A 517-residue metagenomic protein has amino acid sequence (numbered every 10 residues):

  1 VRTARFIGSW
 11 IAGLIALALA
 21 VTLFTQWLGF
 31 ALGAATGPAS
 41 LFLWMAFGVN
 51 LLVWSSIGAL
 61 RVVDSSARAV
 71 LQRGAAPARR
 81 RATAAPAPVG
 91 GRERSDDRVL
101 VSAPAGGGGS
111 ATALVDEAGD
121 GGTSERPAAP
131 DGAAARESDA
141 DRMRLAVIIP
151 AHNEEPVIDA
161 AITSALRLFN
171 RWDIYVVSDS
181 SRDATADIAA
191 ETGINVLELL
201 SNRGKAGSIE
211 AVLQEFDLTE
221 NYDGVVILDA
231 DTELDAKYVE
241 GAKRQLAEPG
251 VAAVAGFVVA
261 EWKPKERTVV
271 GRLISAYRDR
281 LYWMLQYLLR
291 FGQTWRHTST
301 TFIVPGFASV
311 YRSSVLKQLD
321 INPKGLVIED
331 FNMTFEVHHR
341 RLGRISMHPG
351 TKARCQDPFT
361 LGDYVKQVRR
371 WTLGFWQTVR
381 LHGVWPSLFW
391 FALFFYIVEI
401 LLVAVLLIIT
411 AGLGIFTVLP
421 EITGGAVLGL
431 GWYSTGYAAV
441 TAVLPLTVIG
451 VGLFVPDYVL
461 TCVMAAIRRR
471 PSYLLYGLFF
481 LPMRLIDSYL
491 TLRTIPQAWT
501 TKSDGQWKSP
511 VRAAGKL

Functional and structural regions predicted by a protein language model:
V1-L17, F47-G106, T112-D141, V384-F395 (+1 more regions): Juxtamembrane C-terminal module of membrane proteins
V157-A160, D183-E191, K237: Acidic helix N-cap motif at the loop->helix transition within catalytic regions of sugar-transfer enzymes
T163-W172: Short, acidic, metal-binding catalytic loop of nucleotide-sugar glycosyltransferases
S164, S178-A186, S201-N202, T232-E233: A conserved acidic beta->alpha catalytic loop
A186-G207, A211, E215: Conserved donor nucleotide-binding strand/loop of the catalytic core
A206-S208, L213, L218-E220, A236-K324 (+2 more regions): Long helical/loop segments within the catalytic core of UDP-sugar-dependent glycosyltransferases, especially the large
T219-E233: Short beta-strand-to-loop acidic/aromatic patch adjacent to the donor-nucleotide binding site
G325, F335-A353: Catalytic donor-sugar/metal-binding loop of nucleotide-sugar-dependent glycosyltransferases
